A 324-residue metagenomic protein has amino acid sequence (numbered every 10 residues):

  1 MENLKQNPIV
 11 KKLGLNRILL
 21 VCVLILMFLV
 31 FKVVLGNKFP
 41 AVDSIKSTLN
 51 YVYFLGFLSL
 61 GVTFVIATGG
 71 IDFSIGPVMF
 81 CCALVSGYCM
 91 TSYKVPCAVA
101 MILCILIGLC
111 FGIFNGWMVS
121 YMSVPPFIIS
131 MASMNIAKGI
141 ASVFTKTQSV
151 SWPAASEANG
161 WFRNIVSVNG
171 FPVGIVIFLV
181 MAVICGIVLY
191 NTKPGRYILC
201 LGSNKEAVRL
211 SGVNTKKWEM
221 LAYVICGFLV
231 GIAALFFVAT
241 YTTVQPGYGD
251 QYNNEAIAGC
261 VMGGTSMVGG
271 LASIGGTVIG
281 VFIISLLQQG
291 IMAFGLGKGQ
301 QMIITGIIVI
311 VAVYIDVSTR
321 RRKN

Functional and structural regions predicted by a protein language model:
M1-I25, L29, S203, R209-K217 (+1 more regions): Cytosolic-side transmembrane-helix boundaries in multi-pass membrane proteins
I9-Y53, L235, A239-V244: Helix-loop-helix hairpins and the membrane-proximal interhelical loops of multi-pass alpha-helical transport proteins
V23-P40, T68, F144-T145, G186-K193 (+1 more regions): Structural signal for alpha-helical transmembrane segments and their membrane-water exit/capping regions in multi-pass
F28-V33, N37, A41-Y93, M118-S123 (+2 more regions): Single transmembrane alpha-helix segments in multi-pass membrane proteins
K94-M134, I279-G280: Alpha-helical transmembrane segments within multi-pass membrane transporters and channels
V95-P96, A100-M101, C110-N115, V119 (+1 more regions): Helix-loop-helix "hairpin" substructures at the membrane interface of multi-pass membrane proteins
M122, P126-T192, W218-L221, T240-G249 (+1 more regions): Transmembrane helix-bundle core of multi-pass membrane transporters and related energy-transducing complexes
V230, T240, V244-G306: Transmembrane alpha-helical segments in multi-pass inner-membrane proteins
